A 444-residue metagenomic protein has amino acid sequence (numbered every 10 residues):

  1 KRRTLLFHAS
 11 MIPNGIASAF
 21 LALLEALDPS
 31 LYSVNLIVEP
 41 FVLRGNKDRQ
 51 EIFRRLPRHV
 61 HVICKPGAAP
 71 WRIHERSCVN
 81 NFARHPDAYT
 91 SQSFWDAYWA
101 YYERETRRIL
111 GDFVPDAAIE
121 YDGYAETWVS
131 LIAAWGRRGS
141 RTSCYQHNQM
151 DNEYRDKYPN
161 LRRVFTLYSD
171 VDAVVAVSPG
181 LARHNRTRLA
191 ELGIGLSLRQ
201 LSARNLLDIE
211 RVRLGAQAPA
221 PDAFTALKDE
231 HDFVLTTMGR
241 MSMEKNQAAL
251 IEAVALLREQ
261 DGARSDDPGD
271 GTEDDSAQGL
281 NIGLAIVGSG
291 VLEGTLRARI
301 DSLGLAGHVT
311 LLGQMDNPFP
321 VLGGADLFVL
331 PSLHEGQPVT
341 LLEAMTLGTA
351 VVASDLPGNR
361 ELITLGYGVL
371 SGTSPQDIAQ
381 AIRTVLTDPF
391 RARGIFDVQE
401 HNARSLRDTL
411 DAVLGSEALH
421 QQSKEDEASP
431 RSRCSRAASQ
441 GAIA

Functional and structural regions predicted by a protein language model:
G15, P389-H420, K424-S435: A charged, aromatic-enriched C-terminal amphipathic alpha-helix characteristic of glycosyltransferases across folds
G15-A22, F233-D261, V291-R297: A conserved mid-protein helix/loop that constitutes part of the nucleotide-sugar donor-binding site
W95-R104, A118-R138: An aromatic- and histidine-rich active-site surface loop
W128-V129, D170-L198, L207: A short, active-site helix/loop in glycosyltransferases that binds the activated sugar's phosphate group
M150, G180-L181, S197-A218, V291: Short beta-strand->alpha-helix junction loop in the catalytic core of nucleotide-activated group-transfer enzymes
Q314, L333: Aromatic "clamp/platform" in nucleotide-sugar-dependent glycosyltransferases that forms part of the donor/acceptor
A350-A353: Short hydrophobic beta-strand element within catalytic cores of glycosyltransferases and related nucleotide-activated
L365-Q376, R383-D388: Conserved acidic donor-binding segment of nucleotide-sugar-dependent glycosyltransferases
